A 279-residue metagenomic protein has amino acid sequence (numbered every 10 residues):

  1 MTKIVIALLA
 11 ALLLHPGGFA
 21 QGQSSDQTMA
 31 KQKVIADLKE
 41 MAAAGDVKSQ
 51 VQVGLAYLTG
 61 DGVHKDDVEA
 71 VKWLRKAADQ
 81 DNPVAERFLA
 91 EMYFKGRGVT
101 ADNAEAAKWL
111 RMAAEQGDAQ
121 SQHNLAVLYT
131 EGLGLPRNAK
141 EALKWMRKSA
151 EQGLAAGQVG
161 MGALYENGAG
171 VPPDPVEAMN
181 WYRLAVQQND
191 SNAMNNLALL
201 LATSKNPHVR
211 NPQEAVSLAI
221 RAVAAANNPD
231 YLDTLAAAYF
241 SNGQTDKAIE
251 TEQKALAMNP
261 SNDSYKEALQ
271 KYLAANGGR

Functional and structural regions predicted by a protein language model:
I6-P16: Bacterial N-terminal signal peptides
S25, M29, T203, V209-Q213 (+2 more regions): Terminal, low-structured helical/coil segments at or just beyond the last alpha-helical repeat
Q27-A36, H64-W73, T100-W109, P136-K148 (+3 more regions): Structural signature of tandem alpha-helical TPR/SEL1-like repeats, specifically the intra-repeat loop/turn
K39-M41, K76-A77, M112-A113, K148-S149 (+3 more regions): Canonical positions in the second alpha-helix
A43-D46, T59-D61, D66, D79-N82 (+11 more regions): Short helix-capping/linker turns of helical repeat alpha-solenoids
Q52-T59, V63, F88-K95, V99 (+5 more regions): Hydrophobic face of amphipathic alpha-helices that form TPR/SEL1-like repeat modules and related alpha-solenoid
A56, A77, M92, A113 (+7 more regions): TPR/TPR-like alpha-solenoid repeats
